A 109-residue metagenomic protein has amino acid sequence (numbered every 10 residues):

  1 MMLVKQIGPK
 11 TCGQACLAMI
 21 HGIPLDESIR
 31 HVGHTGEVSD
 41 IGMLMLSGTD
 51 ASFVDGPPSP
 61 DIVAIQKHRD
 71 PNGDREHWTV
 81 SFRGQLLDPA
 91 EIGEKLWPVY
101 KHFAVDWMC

Functional and structural regions predicted by a protein language model:
M1-M43, S47: Active-site nucleophile-adjacent alpha helix/oxyanion-hole segment immediately C-terminal to the catalytic cysteine
C16, V63-A64, C109: Generic recognition of cysteine residues
H21, H31-H34, H68, H77 (+1 more regions): Histidine (H) residue identity feature
P24, D55-G56, D88: Short, solvent-exposed coil/turn linker segments
T35, P58, G93: Residue-level detector of flexible, active-site-proximal loop/helix-junction positions within diverse enzyme catalytic
D50-G84: Active-site-adjacent substructure of cysteine-protease-like catalytic cores
Q85-C109: Noncatalytic regulatory segments and standalone regulatory/sensor domains
